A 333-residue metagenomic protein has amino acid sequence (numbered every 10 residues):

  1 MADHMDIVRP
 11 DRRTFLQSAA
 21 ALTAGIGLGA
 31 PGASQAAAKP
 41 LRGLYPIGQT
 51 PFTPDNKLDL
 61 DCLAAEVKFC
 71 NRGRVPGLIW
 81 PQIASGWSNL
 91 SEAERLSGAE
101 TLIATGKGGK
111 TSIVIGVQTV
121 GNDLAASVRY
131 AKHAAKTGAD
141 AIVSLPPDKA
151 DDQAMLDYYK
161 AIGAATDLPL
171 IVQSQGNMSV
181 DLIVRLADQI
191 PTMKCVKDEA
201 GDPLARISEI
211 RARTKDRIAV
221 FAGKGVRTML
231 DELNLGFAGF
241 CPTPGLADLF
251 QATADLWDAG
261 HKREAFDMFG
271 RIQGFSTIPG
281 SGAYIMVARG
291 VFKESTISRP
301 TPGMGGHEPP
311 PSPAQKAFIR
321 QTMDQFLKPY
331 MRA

Functional and structural regions predicted by a protein language model:
D3-T23: N-terminal secretory signal peptides and thylakoid transit peptides that target proteins across membranes
L16, I47, D231-F237, P244-A333: C-terminal alpha-helical cap/extension of soluble enzyme domains
A20, A24-L28, K39-L44, R332-A333: N-terminal basic, low-complexity leaders that serve as flexible interaction/assembly modules and, when applicable, as
S34-A38: Boundary at the C-terminal end of the N-terminal hydrophobic targeting segment
R42, G48-T53, K57-Q173: Active-site beta->alpha loop and helix N-cap motifs at the rims of alpha/beta catalytic domains
S97, T101-T105, H133, T137 (+6 more regions): Alpha-helical structural signal in soluble globular domains
G176-S276: Catalytic alpha/beta core domains of metabolic enzymes, predominantly
